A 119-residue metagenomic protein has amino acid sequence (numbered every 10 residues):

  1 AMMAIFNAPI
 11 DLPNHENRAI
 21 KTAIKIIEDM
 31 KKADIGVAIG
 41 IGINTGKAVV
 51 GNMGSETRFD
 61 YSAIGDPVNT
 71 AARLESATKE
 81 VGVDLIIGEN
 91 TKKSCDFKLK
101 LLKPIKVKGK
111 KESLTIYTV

Functional and structural regions predicted by a protein language model:
A1-A4: Short, conserved phosphate-binding/catalytic loop or strand-edge motifs used in phosphoryl-/nucleotidyl-transfer
F6-I10, K47-T57: Active-site loop/short helix in cyclic nucleotide turnover domains
A8-I41, T45, D66-K79: Alpha-helical scaffold within the catalytic cores of cyclic-nucleotide enzymes
E16, D60-A63, T118: N-terminal low-complexity, intrinsically disordered patches enriched in charged
A38, R58, K111-S113: A structure-centric signal for secondary-structure junctions around beta-strands
I41, T45, V50-M53, I64 (+1 more regions): Short glycine-rich loop/turn motifs that provide flexible caps or phosphate-binding loops at active sites
A48-V50, A71, A77-V119: Cytosolic regulatory/linker segments at or just downstream of nucleotide-handling modules in signal-transduction
M53-G65, K103: Short, surface-exposed loop/helix-turn segments at secondary-structure junctions that function as lids/hinges flanking
